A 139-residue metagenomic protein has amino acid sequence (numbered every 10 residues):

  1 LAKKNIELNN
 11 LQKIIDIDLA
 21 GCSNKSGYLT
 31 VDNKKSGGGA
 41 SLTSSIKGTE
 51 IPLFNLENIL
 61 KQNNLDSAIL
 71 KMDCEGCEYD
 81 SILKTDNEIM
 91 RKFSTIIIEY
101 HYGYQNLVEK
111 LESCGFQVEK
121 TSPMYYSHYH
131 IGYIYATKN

Functional and structural regions predicted by a protein language model:
L1-N139: Phosphate/nucleotide-binding beta-alpha loop and adjacent structural elements of enzyme active sites
